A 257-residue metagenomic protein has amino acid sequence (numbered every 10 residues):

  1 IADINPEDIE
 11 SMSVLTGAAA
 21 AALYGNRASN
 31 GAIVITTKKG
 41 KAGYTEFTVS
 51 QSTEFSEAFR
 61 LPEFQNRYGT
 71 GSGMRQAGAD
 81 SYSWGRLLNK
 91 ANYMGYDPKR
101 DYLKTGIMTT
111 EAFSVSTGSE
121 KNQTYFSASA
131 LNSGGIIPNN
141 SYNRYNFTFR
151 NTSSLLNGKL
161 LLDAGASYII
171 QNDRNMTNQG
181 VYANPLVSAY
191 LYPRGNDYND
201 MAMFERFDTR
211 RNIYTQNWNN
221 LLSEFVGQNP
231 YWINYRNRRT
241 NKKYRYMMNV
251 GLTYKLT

Functional and structural regions predicted by a protein language model:
I1, G31-A32, K39-N139, M176-G180 (+2 more regions): Residues embedded in well-ordered regular secondary structure
I1-G17: Short acidic/polar hinge/loop motifs at secondary-structure boundaries that mediate gating or recognition
M12-S13, I33-I35: Non-catalytic regulatory/gating segments with a bias toward low-complexity or hydrophobic composition
Y24-G25, I137-S141: Short, solvent-exposed loop/turn segments at secondary-structure boundaries
A28, M108, Y142-R144, K243-R245: Membrane-spanning beta-strands of outer-membrane beta-barrel proteins
A32-V34, T110-A112, N146-R150, M247-N249: Membrane-embedded beta-strand positions in outer-membrane beta-barrel channels/transporters
A58-Q65, P138-N140, D163-R194: Outer-membrane beta-barrel and related beta-rich outer-membrane complex signature in Gram-negative bacteria
K121-T124, G158-L162: Repeated loop/turn-to-beta-strand initiation elements of outer-membrane beta-barrel proteins
